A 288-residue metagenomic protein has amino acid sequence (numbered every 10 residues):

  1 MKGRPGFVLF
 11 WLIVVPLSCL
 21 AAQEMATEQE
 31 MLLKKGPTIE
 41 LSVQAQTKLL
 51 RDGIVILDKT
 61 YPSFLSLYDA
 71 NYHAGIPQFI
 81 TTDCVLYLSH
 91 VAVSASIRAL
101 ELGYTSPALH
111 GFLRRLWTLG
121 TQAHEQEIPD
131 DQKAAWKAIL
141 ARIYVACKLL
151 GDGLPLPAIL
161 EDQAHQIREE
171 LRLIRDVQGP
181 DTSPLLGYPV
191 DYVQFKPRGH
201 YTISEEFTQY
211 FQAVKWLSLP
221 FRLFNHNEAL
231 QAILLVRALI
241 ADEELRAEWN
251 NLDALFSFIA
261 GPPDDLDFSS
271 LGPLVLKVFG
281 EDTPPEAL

Functional and structural regions predicted by a protein language model:
M1-G3: N-terminal secretory signal peptides that target proteins for export/translocation
V8-S18: Bacterial N-terminal signal peptides
Q23-L288: Long, non-catalytic protein-protein interaction scaffolds
